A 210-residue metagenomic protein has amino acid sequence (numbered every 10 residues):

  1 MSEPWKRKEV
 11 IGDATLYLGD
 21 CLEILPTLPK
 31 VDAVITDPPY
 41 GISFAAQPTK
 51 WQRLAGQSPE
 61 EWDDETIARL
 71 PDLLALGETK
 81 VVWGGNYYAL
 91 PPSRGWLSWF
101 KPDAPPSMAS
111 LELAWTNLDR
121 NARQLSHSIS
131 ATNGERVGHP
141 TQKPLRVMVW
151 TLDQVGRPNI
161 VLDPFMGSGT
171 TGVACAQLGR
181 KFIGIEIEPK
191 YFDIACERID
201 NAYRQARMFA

Functional and structural regions predicted by a protein language model:
M1-L162, S168-A210: Class I S-adenosyl-L-methionine-dependent methyltransferase catalytic core
